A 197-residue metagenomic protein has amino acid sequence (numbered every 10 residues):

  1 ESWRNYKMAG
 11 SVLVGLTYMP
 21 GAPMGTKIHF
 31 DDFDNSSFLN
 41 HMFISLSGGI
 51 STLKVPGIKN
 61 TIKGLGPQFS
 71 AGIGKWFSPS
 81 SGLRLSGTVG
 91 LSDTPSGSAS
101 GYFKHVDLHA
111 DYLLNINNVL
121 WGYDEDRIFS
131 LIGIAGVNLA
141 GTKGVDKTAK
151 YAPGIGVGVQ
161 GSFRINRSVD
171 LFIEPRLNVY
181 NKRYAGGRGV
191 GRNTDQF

Functional and structural regions predicted by a protein language model:
E1, V14-Y18, L46, A71-K75 (+5 more regions): Residues on the lipid-exposed face of transmembrane beta-strands in outer-membrane beta-barrel proteins
R4-V12, N40, T61-F69, Y102-L108 (+3 more regions): Residues that define the transmembrane beta-barrel architecture of outer-membrane proteins
A9-I28, F43, L108-N118, D195-F197: Outer-membrane beta-barrel "beta-signal"
G15-G74, G144: Short glycine/proline- and aromatic-enriched beta-strand/turn motifs that initiate or cap beta-hairpins
Y18-P20, G48-K54, G87-D93, L114-I116 (+2 more regions): Transmembrane beta-strands of outer-membrane beta-barrel pores
A22-H41, P79-S80, N118-L131, I165-S168: Short loop/turn motifs that connect adjacent beta-strands in outer-membrane beta-barrel proteins
I28-F30, P56-G64, T94-G101, D124-E125 (+2 more regions): Outer-membrane beta-barrel translocator domains and adjoining extracellular loop/strand segments of Gram-negative
N60-L114, N178, G191-N193: Glycine- and aromatic-enriched membrane insertion/assembly motifs of diderm outer-membrane and organelle channel
